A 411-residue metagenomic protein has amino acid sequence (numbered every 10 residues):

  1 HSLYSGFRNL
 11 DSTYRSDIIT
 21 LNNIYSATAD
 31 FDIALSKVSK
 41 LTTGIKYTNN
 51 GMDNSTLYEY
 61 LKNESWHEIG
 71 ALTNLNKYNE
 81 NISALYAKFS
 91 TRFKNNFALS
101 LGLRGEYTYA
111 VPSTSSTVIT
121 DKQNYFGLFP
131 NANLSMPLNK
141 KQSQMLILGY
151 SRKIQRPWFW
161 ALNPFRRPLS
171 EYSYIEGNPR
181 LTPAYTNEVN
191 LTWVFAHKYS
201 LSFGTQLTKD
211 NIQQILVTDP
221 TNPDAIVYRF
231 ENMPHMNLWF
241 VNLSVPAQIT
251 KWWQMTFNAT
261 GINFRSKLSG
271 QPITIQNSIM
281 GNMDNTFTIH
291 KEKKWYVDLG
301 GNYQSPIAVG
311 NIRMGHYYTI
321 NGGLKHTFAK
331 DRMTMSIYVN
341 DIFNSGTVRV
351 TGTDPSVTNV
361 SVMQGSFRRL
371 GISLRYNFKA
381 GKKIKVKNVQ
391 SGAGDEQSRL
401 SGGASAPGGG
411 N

Functional and structural regions predicted by a protein language model:
H1-Y4, T13, E80-T120, Y125-S135 (+2 more regions): Surface-exposed extracellular loop regions of Gram-negative outer-membrane beta-barrel proteins
L10-D30, E68-N74, T182, E188 (+3 more regions): Outer membrane beta-barrel strand-and-loop segments of large Gram-negative receptors, especially TonB-dependent
Y14-S100, L138, N258, I262-T288: Outer-membrane beta-barrel transmembrane domain signature of Gram-negative proteins, especially the mid-to-C-terminal
N23-A29, N81-A87, L128-L134, L146 (+6 more regions): Hydrophobic, lipid-facing positions within transmembrane beta-strands of outer-membrane proteins
V38-L41, N96-L99, K141-L146, H197-L201 (+5 more regions): Repeated loop/turn-to-beta-strand initiation elements of outer-membrane beta-barrel proteins
Y47-D53, G105-V111, M136-L138, Y150-R156 (+9 more regions): Transmembrane beta-strands of outer-membrane beta-barrel pores
Y109-A110, K141-N187, G204-P223, I342-P355: Surface-exposed extracellular loop regions of Gram-negative outer-membrane beta-barrel proteins, predominantly
I275-N411: Conserved C-terminal beta-signal and adjacent last beta-strands/turns of outer-membrane beta-barrel proteins
